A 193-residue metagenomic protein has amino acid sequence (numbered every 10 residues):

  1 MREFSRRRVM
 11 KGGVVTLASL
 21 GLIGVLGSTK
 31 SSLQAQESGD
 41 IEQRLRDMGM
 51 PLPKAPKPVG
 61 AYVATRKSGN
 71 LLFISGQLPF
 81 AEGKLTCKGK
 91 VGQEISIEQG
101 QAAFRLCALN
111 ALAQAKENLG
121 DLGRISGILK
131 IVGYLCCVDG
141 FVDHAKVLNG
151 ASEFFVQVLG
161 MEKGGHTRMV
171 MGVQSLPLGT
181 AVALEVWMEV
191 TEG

Functional and structural regions predicted by a protein language model:
M1-L17: N-terminal secretory signal peptides and thylakoid transit peptides that target proteins across membranes
V25-A55: C-terminal segment of N-terminal export signals and the immediately downstream linker at the start of the mature
A64-E98: RNase H-like nuclease fold core
L72, G76, L129-V138: Short, well-ordered beta-strand segments in beta-rich or mixed alpha/beta enzyme and ligand-binding folds
F80, L135-C137, M188-E192: Beta-strand elements of well-folded, non-transmembrane domains
A103-A108, L112-Q114: Mid-length scaffold segments of soluble, non-membrane domains
N118-I125: Phosphate/pyrophosphate-binding loops at sites that engage ATP/ADP/AMP, CoA/4′-phosphopantetheine, polyphosphate
K146-V182: Short, conserved loop-to-beta-strand elements that form functional interface hotspots
